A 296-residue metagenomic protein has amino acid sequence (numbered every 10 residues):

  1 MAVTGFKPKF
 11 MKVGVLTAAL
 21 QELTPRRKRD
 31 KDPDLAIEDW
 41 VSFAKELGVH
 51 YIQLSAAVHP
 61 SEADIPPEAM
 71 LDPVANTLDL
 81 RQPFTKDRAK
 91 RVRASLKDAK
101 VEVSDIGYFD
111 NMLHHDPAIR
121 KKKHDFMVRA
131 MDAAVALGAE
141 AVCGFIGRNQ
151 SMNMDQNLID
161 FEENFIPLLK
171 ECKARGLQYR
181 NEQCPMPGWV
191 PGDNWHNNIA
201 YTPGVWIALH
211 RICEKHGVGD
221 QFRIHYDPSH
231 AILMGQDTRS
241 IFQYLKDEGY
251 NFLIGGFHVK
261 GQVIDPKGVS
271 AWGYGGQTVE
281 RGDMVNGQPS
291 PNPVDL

Functional and structural regions predicted by a protein language model:
M1-E140, D155-Q156, E163-I166, K170-K173 (+5 more regions): N-terminal pre-domain/capping segments
A19-Q21, A56-V58, D110-M112, I146-Q150 (+3 more regions): Active-site-proximal loop/turn and secondary-structure-junction residues that shape catalytic pockets, frequently
T24-K28, D116-P117, V190-N194, V269-G273: Short acidic, glycine/proline-rich loop/turn micro-motifs
P25, S61-D64, I106, G188-V190 (+1 more regions): Short acidic/His/Gly/Ser-rich catalytic and metal-binding motifs that mark active-site loops of diverse hydrolases
A134-M154, R175-G192: Active-site groove signature of glycoside hydrolases
Q156-I159, P185-G217, I232-D247: Distinct, well-ordered alpha-helical segments
R180-E182, Q221-D227, G255-K260: Short, conserved beta-strand edge motifs with alternating hydrophobic and charged residues
Q236-D295: Aromatic-lined glycan-binding groove of carbohydrate-active enzymes
